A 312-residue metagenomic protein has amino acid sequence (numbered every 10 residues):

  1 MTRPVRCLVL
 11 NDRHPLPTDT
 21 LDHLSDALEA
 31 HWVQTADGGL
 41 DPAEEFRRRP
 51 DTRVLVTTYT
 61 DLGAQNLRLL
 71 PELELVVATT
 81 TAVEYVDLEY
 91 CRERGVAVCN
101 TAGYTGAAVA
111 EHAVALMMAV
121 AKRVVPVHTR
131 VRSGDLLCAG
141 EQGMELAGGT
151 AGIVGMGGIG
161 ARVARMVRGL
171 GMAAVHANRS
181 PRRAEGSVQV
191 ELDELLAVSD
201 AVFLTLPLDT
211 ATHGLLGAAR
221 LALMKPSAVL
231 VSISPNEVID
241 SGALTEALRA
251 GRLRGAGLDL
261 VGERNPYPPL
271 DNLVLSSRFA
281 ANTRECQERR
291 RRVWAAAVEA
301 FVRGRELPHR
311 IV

Functional and structural regions predicted by a protein language model:
M1-V54: N-terminal glycine-/charge-rich "phosphate-binding" loop or analogous flexible N-terminal tail
T2-P4, T20, R92, C99-E111 (+2 more regions): C-terminal helix-to-coil terminal segments
V9, A151-I153: Hydrophobic Val/Ile/Leu positions in short beta-strands of Rossmann-like dinucleotide-binding domains
V56, V77, F203: N-terminal Rossmann-like NAD(P) cofactor-binding module of classical short-chain dehydrogenase/reductase
G63, A173, S180-P266, N282: Rossmann-like adenosine-cofactor binding region
R94, A102-T150, R165, G169: Phosphate-binding beta-alpha-beta segment of Rossmann-like dinucleotide-binding domains, i.e., the NAD(P)
M156-G157: Glycine-rich Rossmann-fold phosphate-binding loop(s) that bind the pyrophosphate of adenine dinucleotide cofactors
G160-A161: N-terminal Rossmann-fold NAD(P) dinucleotide-binding loop
